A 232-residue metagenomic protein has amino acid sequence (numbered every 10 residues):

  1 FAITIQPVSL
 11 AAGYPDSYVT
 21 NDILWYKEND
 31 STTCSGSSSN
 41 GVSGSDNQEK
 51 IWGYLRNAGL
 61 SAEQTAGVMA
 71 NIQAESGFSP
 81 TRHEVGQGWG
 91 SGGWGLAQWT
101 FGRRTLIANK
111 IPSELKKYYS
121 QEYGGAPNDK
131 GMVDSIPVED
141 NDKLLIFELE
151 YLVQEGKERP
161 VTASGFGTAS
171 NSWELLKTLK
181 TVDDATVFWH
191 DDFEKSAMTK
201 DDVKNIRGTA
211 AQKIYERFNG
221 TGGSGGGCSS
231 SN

Functional and structural regions predicted by a protein language model:
A2-W25: Sec-dependent signal peptide cleavage junction
Y18-K50, N57, S76-T181: Peptidoglycan-targeting cell-wall enzymes and recognition modules
E49-G53, N57, A66-M69, E150 (+4 more regions): Solvent-exposed, polar/charged alpha-helical surfaces in well-ordered, non-transmembrane soluble domains, broadly
R56, L60, Q73-G77, K157 (+2 more regions): Hydrophobic/aromatic-lined pockets within catalytic cores
A62-S79, H190: Short, functionally critical alpha-helical segments immediately adjacent to catalytic or ligand/cofactor-binding
N171-G223, C228: Active-site or metal-binding loop neighborhoods of secreted/extracellular toxin and effector enzymes
